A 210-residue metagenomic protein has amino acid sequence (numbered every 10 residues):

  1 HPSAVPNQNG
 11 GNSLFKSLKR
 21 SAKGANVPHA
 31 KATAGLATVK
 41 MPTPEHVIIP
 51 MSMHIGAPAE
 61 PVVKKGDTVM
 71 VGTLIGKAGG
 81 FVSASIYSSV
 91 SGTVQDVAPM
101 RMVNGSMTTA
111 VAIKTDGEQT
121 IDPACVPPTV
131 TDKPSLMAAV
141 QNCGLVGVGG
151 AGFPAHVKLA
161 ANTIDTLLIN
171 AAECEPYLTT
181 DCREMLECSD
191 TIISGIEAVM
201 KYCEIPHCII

Functional and structural regions predicted by a protein language model:
H1-A4, Q8, V82-I210: Iron-sulfur-associated redox domains of electron-transfer enzymes in respiratory and anaerobic energy metabolism
G10-V62, A112: N-terminal, Lys/Arg-enriched amphipathic/low-complexity engagement segments that precede the first folded domain
H46, G66-V69, T166-E173: Active-site-adjacent bridging/hinge elements
I55, F81-V82: Periplasm/extracytoplasmic soluble domains of Gram-negative envelope assemblies and related organellar analogs
A57, K77-A78, D181: Residue-level detector of alpha-helix boundaries and kinks
A59-T68, G72: Short histidine-centered loop motifs in beta-beta connectors
T68, L74, S91-V94: Residue-level marker of beta-strand positions
T73, A78-G80, A98: Conserved "cap/hinge" positions at secondary-structure junctions
